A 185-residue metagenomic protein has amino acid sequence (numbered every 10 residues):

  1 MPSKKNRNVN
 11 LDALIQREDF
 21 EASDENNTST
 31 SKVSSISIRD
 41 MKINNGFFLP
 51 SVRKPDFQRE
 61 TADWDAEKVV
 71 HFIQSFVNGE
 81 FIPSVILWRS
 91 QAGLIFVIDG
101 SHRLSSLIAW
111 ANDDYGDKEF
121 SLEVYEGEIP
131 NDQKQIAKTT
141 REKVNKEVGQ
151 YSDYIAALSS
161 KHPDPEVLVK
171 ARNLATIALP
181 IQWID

Functional and structural regions predicted by a protein language model:
M1-I36: N-terminal extension/subdomain marker
L14, M41, G46, S75 (+1 more regions): Residues that form generic nucleotide/phosphate-binding pockets
Q16, I43-N44, R53, S121 (+1 more regions): A general marker of short, structured functional hotspots
S34-K54: Short alpha-helical hairpin
Q58-D185: Basic- and aromatic-enriched surface patches that contact anionic nucleotides/nucleic acids
